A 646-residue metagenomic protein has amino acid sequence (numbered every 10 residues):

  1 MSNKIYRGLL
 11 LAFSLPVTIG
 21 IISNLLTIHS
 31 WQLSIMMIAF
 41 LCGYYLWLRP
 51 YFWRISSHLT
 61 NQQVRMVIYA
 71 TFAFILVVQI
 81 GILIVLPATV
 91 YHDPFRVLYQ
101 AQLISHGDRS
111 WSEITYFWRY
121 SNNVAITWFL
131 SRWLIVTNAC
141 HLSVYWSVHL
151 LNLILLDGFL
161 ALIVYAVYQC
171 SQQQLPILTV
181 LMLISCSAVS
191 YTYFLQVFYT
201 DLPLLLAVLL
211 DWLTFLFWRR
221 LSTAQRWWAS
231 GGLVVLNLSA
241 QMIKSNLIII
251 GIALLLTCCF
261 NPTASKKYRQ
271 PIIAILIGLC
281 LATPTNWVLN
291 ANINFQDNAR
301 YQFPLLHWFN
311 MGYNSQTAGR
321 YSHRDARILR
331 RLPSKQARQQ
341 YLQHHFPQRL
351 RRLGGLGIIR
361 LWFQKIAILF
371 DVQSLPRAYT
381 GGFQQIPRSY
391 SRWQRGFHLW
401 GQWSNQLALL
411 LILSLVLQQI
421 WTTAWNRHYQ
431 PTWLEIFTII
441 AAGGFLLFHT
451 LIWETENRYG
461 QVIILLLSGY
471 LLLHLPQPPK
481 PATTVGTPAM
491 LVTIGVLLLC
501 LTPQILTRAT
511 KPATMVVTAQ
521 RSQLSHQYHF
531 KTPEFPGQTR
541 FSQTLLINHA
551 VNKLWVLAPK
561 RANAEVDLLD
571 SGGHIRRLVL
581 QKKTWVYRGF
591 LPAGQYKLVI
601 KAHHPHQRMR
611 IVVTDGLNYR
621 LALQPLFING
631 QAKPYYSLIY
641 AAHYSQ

Functional and structural regions predicted by a protein language model:
M1-I80, R269-L279: Start-transfer (signal-anchor) and selected internal transmembrane alpha helices of multi-pass inner/ER membrane
N24-M37, W146-S147, L151-N152, Y193 (+2 more regions): Membrane-interface anchor segments at the N-terminal boundary of transmembrane helices in multi-pass membrane enzymes
S30-W31, V148-L155, M182-F215, I243-I250 (+1 more regions): Multi-pass, polyprenyl lipid-linked donor-dependent membrane glycosyltransferases
L86-Q102, H106-L142, A337-L342, G355: Extracytoplasmic catalytic/substrate-binding loops of multi-pass membrane glycan-assembly enzymes
Y120, V124, N138-A161, Q402-Q406: Loop-to-helix entry region of an early transmembrane alpha helix in multi-pass inner-membrane enzymes
L150-Q172, L210, S414-T422: Transmembrane-helix motifs of polytopic, lipid-linked glycan transferases
I163-S187, I436, I440: Transmembrane-helix signature of polytopic, membrane-embedded enzymes that assemble or transfer cell-envelope glycans
N292-F383: Membrane-proximal stem/loop segments at transmembrane-domain junctions that anchor or position
